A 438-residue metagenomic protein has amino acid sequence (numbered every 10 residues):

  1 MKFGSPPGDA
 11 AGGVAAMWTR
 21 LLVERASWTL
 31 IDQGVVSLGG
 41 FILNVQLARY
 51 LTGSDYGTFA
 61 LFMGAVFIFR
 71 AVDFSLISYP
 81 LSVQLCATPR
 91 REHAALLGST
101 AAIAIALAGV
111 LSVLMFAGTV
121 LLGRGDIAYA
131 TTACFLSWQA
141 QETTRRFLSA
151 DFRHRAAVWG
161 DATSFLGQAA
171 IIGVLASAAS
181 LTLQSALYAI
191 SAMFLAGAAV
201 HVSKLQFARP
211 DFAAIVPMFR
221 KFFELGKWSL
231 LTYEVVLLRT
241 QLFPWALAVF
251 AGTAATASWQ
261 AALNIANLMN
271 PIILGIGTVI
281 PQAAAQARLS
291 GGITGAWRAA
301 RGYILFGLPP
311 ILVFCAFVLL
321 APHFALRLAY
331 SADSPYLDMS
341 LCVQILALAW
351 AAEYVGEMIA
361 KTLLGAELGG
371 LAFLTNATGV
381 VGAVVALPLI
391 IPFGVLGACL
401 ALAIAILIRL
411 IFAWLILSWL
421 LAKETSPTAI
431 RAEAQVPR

Functional and structural regions predicted by a protein language model:
F3, W18-S75, K227-A254, C315 (+3 more regions): Signature of the first transmembrane helix
S5-L22, Y129, R155-G160, L181-A189 (+5 more regions): Interhelical loop/hinge segments that connect adjacent transmembrane helices in multipass membrane
E24-F41, A157, T163-S164, Q168 (+5 more regions): Transmembrane helical elements of multi-pass membrane transporters/channels
E24-S37, F62, V66-T119, D126 (+1 more regions): Membrane-water interface segments that mark the loop-to-transmembrane alpha-helix transition
G40, D73-R90, A262, A266-G292 (+1 more regions): Helix-loop junctions and terminal segments of transmembrane helices in multi-pass membrane transport/translocation
A102-L231, L348, V355-K361, F373-T378 (+1 more regions): Hydrophobic transmembrane helix module of multi-pass membrane transport proteins
G118-T131, L320-A351, L396: Interfacial segments at transmembrane-helix termini and the short loops linking adjacent helices
Q184-A198, A377, V381-G382, L396-W414: Small-residue-rich transmembrane alpha-helices that serve as helix-helix interface/gating elements in multipass
